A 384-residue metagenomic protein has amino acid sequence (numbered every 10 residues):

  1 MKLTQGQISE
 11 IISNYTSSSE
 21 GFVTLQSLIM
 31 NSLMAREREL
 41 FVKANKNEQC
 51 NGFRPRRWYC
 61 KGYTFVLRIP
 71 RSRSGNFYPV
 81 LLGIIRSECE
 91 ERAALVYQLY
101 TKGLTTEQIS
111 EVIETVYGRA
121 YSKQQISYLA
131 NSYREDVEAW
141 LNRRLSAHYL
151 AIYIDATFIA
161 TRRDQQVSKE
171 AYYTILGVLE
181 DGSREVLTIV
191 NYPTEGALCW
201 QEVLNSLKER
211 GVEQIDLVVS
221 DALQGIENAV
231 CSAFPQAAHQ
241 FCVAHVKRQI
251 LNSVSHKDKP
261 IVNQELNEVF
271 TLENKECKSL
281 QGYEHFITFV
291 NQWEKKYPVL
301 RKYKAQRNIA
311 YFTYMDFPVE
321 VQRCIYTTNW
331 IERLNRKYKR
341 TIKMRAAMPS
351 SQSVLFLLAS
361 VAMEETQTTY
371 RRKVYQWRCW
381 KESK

Functional and structural regions predicted by a protein language model:
M1-I84, A160, R372: Short, conserved DNA-binding cores of transcription-related domains
M1-L3, Q7, E268-K384: Acidic/histidine-rich catalytic cores and adjacent linkers of DNA breakage/strand-transfer/modification proteins
L3-T4, I8-S9, I29, A44 (+2 more regions): Electropositive nucleic-acid engagement tracts
I11-G21, P79-I84, E90-A93, I113-V116 (+2 more regions): Short hinge/gating elements
G52, R56-K102, G118-Y128, A147: Basic, short loop/linker segments at the boundary and entry of helix-turn-helix/winged-helix-like folds
R68-R73, V80-R86, E91, R119 (+5 more regions): RNase H-like nuclease fold core
L217-Q224, A229-N267: Conserved beta-strand -> loop -> alpha-helix junction used to position metal-binding or nucleic-acid-contacting
